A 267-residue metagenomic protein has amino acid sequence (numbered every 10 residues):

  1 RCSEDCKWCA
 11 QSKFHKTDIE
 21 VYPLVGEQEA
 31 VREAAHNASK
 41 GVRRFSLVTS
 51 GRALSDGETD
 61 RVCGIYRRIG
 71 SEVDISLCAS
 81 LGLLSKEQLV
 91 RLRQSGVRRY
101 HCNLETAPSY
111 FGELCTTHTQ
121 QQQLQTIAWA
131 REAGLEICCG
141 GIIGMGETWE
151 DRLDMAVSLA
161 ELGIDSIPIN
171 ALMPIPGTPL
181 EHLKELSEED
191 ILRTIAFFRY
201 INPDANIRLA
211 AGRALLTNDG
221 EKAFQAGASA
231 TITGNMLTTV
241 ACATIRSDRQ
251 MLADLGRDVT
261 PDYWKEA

Functional and structural regions predicted by a protein language model:
R1-K13: Local cysteine-cluster metal-coordination motifs and their immediate loop/turn environment, predominantly Fe-S cluster
C6, L47, C102, A130 (+3 more regions): Conserved, mostly hydrophobic/aromatic
F14-E33, N37-I127, E136-G140, D165-N170: Core AdoMet radical
G51-S55, T126-E150, I169-K184, A205-L216: Conserved strand-turn element in the central/C-terminal portion of the radical SAM core barrel that lines
D56-L81, H118-C138, L162, H182-I207 (+1 more regions): Alpha-helix-loop-beta-strand connector modules within alpha/beta enzyme cores
T59-V62, W149-L153, G220-E221, C242-R246: Conserved strand-to-helix beginnings and helix N-cap segments that scaffold or border functional pockets
L84-Q94, M145-A160, A214-A226: Catalytic cores of alpha/beta
A160-A267: Auxiliary Fe-S-binding modules of radical SAM enzymes
